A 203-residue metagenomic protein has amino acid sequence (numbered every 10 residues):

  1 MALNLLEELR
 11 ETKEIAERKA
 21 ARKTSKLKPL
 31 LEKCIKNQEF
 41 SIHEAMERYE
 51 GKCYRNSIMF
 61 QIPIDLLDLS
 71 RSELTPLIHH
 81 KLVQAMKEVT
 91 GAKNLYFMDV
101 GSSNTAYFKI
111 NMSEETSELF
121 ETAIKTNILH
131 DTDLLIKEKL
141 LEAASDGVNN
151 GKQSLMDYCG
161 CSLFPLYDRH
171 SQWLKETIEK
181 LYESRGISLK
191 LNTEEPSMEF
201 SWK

Functional and structural regions predicted by a protein language model:
M1-A2, K203: Short intrinsically disordered terminal tails
A2-K81, A85-G91, N111-L166: An N-terminal amphipathic alpha-helical segment
H79-D99, E176-K190: Structural alpha-beta junctions
M98-N111, L181, G186-K203: C-terminal edge-of-domain segments
R169-E176: Negatively charged, low-complexity tracts enriched in Asp/Glu with abundant Ser/Thr
